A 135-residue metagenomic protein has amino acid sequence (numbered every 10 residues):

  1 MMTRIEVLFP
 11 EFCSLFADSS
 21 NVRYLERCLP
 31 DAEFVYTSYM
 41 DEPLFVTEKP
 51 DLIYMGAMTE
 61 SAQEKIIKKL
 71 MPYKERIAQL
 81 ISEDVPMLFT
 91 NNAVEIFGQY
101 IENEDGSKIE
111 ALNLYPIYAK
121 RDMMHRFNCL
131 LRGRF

Functional and structural regions predicted by a protein language model:
M1-Q79: N-terminal beta1-alpha1 cap of cysteine-dependent amidohydrolase-like domains
T59-G133: Cysteine-nucleophile active-site neighborhood
